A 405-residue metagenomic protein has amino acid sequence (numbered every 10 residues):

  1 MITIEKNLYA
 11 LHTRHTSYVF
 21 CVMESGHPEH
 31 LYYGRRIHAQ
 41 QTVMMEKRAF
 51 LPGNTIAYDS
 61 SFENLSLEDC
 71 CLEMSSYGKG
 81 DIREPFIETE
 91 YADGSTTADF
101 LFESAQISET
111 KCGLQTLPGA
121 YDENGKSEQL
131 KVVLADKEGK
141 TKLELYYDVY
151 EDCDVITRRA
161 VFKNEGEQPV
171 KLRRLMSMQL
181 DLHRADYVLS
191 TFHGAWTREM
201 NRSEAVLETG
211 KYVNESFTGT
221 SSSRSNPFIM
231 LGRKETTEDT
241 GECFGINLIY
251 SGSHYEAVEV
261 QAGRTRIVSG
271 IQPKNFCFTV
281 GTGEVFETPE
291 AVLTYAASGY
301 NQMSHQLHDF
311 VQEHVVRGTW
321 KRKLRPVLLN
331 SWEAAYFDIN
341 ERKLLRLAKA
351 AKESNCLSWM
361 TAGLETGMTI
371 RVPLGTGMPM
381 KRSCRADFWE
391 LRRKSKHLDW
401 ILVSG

Functional and structural regions predicted by a protein language model:
M1-Y9, A262-G281: Short acidic, Pro/Gly- and aromatic-enriched capping/linker segments at domain boundaries
N7-A10, R14, Y18, P28-V260 (+1 more regions): Polysaccharide-binding surfaces and accessory modules of carbohydrate-active proteins
C21, Y150, L293-P326, E333: Terminal connector regions
M23-Q41, A160, L293-L307: Short, surface-exposed, low-complexity cationic segments
E88-T89, T97-F102, F278-A297: Short Pro-Gly-centered flexible turn/kink motifs
I249-S251, Y255-E256, A262-S269, V285 (+1 more regions): Flexible, acidic glycine-rich loops studded with aromatic residues
W320-G405: Aromatic-lined carbohydrate-binding/catalytic grooves of carbohydrate-active enzymes
